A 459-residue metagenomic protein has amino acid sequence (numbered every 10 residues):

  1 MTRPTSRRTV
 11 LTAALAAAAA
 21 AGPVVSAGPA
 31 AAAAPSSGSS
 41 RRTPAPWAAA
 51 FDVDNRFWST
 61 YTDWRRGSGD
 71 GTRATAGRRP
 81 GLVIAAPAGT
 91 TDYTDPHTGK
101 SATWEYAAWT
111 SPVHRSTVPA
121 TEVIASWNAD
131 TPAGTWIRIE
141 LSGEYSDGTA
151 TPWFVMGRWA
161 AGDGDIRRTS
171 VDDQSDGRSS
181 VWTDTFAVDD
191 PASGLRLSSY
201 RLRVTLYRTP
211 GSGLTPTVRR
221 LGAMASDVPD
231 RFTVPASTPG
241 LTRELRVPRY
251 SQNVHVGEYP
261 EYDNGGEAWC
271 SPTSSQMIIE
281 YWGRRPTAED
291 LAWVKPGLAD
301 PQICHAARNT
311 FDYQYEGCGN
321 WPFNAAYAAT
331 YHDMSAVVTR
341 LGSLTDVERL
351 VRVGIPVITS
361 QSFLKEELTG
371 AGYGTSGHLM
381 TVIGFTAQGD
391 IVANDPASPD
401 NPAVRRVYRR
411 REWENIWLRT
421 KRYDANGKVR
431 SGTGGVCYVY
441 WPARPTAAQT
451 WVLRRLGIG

Functional and structural regions predicted by a protein language model:
M1-T5, A19: Secretory targeting signals
T9-A30: N-terminal export signals
V25-A48, P229-D230: C-terminal segment of N-terminal export signals and the immediately downstream linker at the start of the mature
V25-S26, S101-W104, S111, P296-I458: Conserved active-site-adjacent core of cysteine acyl-enzyme catalytic domains
A33, D52, T205-G317, G457-G459: Active-site-adjacent structural segments surrounding the nucleophilic cysteine of cysteine proteases and isopeptidases
P46-A102, A107, R115-V118, G134 (+7 more regions): Noncatalytic regulatory segments and standalone regulatory/sensor domains
P119-T131: A short beta-strand element within beta-rich, extracytoplasmic domains of secreted/secretory-pathway proteins
D173-G194: Signal that preferentially marks extracellular ectodomain short beta-strand elements of beta-sandwich modules
